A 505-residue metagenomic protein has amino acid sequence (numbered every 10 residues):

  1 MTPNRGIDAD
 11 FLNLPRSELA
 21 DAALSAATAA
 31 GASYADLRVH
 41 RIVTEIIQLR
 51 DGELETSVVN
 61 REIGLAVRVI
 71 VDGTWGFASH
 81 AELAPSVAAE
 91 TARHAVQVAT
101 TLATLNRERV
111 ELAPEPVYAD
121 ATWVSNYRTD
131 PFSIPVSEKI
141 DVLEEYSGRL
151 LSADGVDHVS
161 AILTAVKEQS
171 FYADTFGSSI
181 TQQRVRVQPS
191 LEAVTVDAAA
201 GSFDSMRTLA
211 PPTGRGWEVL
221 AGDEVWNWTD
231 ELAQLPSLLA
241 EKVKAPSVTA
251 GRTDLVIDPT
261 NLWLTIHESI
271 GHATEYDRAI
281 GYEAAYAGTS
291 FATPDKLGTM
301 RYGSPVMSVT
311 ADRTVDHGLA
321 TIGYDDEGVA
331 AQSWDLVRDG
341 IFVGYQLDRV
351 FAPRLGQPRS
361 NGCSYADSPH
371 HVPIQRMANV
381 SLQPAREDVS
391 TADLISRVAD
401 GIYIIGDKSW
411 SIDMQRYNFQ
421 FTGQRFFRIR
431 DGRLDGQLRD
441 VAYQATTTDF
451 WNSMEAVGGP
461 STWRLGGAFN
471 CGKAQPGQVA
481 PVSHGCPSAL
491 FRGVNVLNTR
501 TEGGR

Functional and structural regions predicted by a protein language model:
M1-R505: N-terminal small-residue-enriched
